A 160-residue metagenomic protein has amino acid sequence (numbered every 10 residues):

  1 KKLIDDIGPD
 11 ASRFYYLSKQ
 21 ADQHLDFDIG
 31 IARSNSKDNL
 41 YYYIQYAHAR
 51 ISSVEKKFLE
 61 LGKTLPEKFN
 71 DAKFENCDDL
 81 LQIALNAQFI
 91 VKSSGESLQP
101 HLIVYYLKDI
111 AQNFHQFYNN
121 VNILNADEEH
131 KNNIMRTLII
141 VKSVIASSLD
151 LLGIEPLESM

Functional and structural regions predicted by a protein language model:
K1-M160: Non-catalytic interaction-recognition regions
